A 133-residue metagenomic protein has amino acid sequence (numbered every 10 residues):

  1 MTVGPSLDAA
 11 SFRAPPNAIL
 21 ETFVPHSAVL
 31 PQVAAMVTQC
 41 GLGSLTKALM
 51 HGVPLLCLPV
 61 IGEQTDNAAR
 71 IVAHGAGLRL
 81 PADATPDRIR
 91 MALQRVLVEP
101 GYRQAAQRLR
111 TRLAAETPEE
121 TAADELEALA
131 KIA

Functional and structural regions predicted by a protein language model:
M1-A133: Catalytic core of nucleotide-sugar-dependent glycosyltransferases
